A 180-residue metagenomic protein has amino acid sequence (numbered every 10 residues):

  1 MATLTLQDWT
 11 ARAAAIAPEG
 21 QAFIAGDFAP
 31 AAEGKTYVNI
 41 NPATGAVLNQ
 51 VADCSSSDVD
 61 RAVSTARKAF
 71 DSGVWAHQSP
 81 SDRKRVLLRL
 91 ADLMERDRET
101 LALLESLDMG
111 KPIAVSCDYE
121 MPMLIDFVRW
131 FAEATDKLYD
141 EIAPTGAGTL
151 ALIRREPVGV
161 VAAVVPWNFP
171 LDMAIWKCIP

Functional and structural regions predicted by a protein language model:
M1-A43, A69: Hydrophobic face of amphipathic alpha-helices that form TPR/SEL1-like repeat modules and related alpha-solenoid
A17-E19, D136-D140: Short coil-to-helix leader/linker segments, especially the first N-terminal amphipathic alpha-helix with its helix
G26, G45, R83, V128 (+1 more regions): Residue-level signature of catalytic and energy-coupling elements of molecular machines, predominantly ATP/GTP-dependent
A29, G73-A76, N168-F169: Short strand->helix junction
N39, S56-V59, L171: A short local loop/turn or secondary-structure capping micro-motif enriched for an aromatic residue
L48-L138: Glycine-rich loop-to-alpha-helix module at the N-terminal edge of alpha/beta enzyme cores
D140-P180: Conserved small-residue-rich beta-alpha loop and adjacent elements that most often cradle the phosphate/pyrophosphate
